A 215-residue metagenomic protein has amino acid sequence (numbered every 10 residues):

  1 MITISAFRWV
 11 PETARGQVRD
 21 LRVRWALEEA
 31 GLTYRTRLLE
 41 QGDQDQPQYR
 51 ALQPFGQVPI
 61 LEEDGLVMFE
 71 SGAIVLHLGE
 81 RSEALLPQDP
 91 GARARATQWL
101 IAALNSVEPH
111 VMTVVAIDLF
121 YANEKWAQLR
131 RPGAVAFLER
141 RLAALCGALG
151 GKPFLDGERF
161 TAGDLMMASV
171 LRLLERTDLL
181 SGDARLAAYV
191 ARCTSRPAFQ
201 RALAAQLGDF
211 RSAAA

Functional and structural regions predicted by a protein language model:
M1-L129: GST-like domain detector, emphasizing the conserved glutathione-binding G-site in the N-terminal thioredoxin-like
T36, P87, E158, D183 (+1 more regions): A generic structural-conservation signal
E40, A162, Q206-L207: Short, solvent-exposed turn/loop segments enriched in Gly/Ser/Thr/Pro and often Arg
A73, R185, A198: Residue-level recognition of oxygen-bearing side chains
G79, V170-L171, L203: Active-site-flanking alpha-helical
G91, A103-S195: GST-like fold's C-terminal all-alpha helical module
A204-A215: Terminal-tail/helix-coil boundary detector
